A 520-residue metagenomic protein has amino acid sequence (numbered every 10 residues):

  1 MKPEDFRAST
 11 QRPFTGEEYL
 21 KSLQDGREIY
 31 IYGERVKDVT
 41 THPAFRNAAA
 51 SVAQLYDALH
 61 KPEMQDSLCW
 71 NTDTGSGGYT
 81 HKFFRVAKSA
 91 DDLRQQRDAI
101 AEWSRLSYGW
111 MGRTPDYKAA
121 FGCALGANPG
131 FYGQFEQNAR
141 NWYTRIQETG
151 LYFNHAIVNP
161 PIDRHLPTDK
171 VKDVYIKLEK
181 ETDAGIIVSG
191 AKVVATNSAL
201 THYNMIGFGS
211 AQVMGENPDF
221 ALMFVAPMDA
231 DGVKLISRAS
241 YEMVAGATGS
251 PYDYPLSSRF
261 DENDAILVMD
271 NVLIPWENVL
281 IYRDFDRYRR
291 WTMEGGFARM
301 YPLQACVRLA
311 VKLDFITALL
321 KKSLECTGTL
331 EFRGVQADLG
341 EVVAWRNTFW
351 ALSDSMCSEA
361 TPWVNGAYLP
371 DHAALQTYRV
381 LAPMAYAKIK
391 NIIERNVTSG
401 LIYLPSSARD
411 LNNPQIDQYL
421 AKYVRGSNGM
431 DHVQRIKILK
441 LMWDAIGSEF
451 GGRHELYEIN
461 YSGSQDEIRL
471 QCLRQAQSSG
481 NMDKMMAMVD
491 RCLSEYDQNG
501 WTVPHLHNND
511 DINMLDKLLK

Functional and structural regions predicted by a protein language model:
P3-A58: N-terminal-proximal low-complexity accessory segments that begin disordered and transition into the first
R46, A50, T144-Q147, V311-D314 (+3 more regions): Generic structural signal for well-ordered, non-transmembrane alpha-helical segments in soluble/cytosolic regions
D57-F153, Y203: Internal helix-loop-helix
H155, N159-R308, Q475-L519: FAD-binding core of flavoproteins
V158, E325, A351-S358, A387-E394 (+1 more regions): Charged/polar positions within long, soluble alpha-helices
Q304-P362: Extended amphipathic alpha-helical segments enriched in small hydrophobics
Q336-G340, Y368-Q376: Short, charged, amphipathic alpha-helical segments
A373-K517: Alpha-helix capping/hinge segments and adjacent helical runs
